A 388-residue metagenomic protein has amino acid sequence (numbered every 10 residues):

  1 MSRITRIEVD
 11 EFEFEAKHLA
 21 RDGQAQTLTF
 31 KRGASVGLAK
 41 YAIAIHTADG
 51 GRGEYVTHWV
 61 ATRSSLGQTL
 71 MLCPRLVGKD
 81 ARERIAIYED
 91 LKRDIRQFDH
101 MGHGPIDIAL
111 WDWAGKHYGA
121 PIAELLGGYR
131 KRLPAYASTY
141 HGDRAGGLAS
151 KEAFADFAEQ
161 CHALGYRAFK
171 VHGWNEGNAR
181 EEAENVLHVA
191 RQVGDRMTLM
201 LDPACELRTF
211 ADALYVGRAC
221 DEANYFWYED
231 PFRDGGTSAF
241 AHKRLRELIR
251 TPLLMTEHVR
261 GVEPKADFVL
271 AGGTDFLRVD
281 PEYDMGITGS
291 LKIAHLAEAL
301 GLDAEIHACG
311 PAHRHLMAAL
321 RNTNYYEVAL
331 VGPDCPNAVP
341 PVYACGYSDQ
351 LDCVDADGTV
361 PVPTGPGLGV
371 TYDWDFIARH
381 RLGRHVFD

Functional and structural regions predicted by a protein language model:
M1-D49, E54, H58, P341-Y347: Structured beta-strand/loop patches that form or line metal/cofactor-binding pockets in enzymes
H46-Y118: Metal- or metallocofactor-binding catalytic centers and their adjacent structured scaffolds across diverse enzyme
G50, L72, I106, G119 (+6 more regions): Conserved, mostly hydrophobic/aromatic
M101, D107-G147: Glycine-rich, aromatic-flanked loop segments that form ligand/cofactor-binding clefts across common enzyme folds
R132-I249: Metal-dependent enolase-superfamily TIM-barrel catalytic cores that perform enediolate-based chemistry
R218, N224, G235-L254, V259-T359: Shared catalytic-loop signature of beta/alpha-barrel
P341-D388: C-terminal extensions of enzymes
